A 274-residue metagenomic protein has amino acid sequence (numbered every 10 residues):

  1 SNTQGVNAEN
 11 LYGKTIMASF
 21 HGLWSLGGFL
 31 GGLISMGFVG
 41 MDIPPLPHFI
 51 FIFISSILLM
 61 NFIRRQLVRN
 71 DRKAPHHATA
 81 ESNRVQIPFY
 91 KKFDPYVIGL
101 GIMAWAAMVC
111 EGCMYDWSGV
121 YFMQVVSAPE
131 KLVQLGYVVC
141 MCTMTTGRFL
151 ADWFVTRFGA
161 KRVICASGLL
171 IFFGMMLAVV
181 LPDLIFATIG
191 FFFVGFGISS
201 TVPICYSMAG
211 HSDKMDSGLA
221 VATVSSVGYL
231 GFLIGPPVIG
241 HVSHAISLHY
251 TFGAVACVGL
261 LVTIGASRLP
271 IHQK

Functional and structural regions predicted by a protein language model:
S1-N10, S200-D213: Intracellular juxtamembrane helix-capping segments at the cytosolic ends of symmetry-related transmembrane helices
V39, G147-A160, S243-H244: Helix-to-loop junctions at the C-terminal end of transmembrane segments in multipass secondary transporters
L46-R65, Y250-R268: Symmetry-related core transmembrane helices of the 12-TM Major Facilitator Superfamily/SLC fold
D71-L100: Juxtamembrane intracellular "pre-TM" segments in multi-pass secondary transporters
F93-C110, F192-F196: Pair of pore-lining "gating" transmembrane helices in MFS-fold secondary transporters
D116-L132: Short amphipathic helix-loop junctions that connect adjacent transmembrane helices in Major Facilitator Superfamily/SLC
E130-V138, G218-A222: Small-residue hotspots at the loop-to-helix junctions and early N-terminal turns of transmembrane alpha-helices
R162-L177: Structural signature of the two symmetry-related core transmembrane helices
